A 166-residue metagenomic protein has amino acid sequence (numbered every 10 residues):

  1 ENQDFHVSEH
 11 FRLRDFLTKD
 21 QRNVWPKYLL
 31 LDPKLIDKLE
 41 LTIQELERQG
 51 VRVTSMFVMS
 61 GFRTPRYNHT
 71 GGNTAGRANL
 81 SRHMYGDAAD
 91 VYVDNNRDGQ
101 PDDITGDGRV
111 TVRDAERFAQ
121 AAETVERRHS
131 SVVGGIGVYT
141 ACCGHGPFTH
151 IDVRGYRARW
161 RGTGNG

Functional and structural regions predicted by a protein language model:
E1-S55: Active-site acidic/histidine clusters and adjacent loop/turn architecture that either coordinate catalytic ions
I36-I43, S55-M56, N68-G72, A115-A122: Extracytoplasmic/secreted envelope proteins and their assembly/folding machinery, especially bacterial periplasmic
T42-I43, T64, V91: Cysteine-centered nucleophilic/redox motifs
E47-G61, S130-A141: Surface-exposed patches in mature extracellular/periplasmic domains of secreted proteins
G61-N68, Y156: Short, internal active-site loops enriched in acidic
P65-S81: Charged, often glycine-rich, active-site loop that binds/positions anionic groups
A78-G166: Catalytic cores and adjacent binding grooves of peptidoglycan-active enzymes
